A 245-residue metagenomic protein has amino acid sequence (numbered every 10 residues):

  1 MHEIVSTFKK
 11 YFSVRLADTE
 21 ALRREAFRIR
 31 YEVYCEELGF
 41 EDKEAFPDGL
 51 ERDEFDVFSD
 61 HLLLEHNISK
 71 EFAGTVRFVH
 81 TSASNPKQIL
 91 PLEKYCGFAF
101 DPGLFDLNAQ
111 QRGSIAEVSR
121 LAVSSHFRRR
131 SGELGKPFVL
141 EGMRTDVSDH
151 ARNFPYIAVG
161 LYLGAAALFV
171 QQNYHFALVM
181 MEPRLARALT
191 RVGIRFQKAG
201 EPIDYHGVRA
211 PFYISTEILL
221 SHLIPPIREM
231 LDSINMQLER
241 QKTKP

Functional and structural regions predicted by a protein language model:
H2-L50, V57, H61-E65, E71-F72 (+1 more regions): Short amphipathic alpha-helix that is part of the acyltransferase structural core
K9, D56-V57, Q110, G207: A generic fold-level signal
S13, D60, H66, G74 (+3 more regions): A generic secondary-structure signal marking the coil-to-beta-strand transition
E51-E54, P202: Short Gly/Pro-enriched turn/cap motifs at secondary-structure boundaries
S59-L63, F78, L107-Q111, A122 (+2 more regions): A general structural signal for short secondary-structure boundary/capping elements
K70-E71, Y174: Coil-to-beta-strand transition motifs
A83-Y213: Acyl-donor binding region in acyl/amide transferases
A188, G193-K244: Accessory, usually C-terminal, subdomains that scaffold auxiliary metal cofactors
